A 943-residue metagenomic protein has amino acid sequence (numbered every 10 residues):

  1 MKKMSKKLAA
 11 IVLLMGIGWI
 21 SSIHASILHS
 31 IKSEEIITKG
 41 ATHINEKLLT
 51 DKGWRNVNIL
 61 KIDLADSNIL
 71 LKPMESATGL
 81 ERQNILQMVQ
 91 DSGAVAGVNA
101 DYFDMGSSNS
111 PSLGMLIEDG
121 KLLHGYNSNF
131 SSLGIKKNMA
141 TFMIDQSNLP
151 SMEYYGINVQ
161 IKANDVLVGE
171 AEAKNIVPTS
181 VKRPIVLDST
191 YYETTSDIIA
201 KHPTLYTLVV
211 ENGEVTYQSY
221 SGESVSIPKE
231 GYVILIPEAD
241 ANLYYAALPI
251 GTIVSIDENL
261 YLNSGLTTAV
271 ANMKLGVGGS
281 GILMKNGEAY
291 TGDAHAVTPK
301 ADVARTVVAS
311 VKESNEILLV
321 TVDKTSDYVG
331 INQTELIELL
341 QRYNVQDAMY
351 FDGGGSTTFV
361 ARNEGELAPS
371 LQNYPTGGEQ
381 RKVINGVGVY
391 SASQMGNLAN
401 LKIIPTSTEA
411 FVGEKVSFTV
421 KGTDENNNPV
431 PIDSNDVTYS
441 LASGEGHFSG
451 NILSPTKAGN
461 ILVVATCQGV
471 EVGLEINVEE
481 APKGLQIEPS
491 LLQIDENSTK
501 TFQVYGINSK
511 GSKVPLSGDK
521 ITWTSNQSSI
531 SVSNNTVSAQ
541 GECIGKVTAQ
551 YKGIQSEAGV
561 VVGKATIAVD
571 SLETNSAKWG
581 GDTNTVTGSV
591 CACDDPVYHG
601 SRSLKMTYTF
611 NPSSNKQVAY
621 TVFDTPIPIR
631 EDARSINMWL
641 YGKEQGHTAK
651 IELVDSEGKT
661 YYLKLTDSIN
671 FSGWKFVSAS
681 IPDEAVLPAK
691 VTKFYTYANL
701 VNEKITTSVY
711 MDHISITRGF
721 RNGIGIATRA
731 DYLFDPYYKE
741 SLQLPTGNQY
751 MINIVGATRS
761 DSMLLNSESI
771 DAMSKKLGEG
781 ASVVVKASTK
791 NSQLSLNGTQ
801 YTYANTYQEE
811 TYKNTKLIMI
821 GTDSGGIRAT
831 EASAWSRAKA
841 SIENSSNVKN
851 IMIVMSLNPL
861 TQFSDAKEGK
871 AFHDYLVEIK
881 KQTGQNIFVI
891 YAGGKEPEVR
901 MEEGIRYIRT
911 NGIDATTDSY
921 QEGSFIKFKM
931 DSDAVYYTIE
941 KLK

Functional and structural regions predicted by a protein language model:
S22-T566, L572: Gly/Ser/Thr/Pro-rich low-complexity, intrinsically disordered segments
R381-S393, P897-K943: Binuclear metal-dependent phosphoesterase catalytic core
V561-G588, F720-E740: Extracellular carbohydrate-recognition regions
D594-V618: Short carbohydrate-recognition loop motifs
F610-S635, E657-L665: Secreted extracellular polysaccharide-interacting domains
I636-M638, F676-T717, R721: Extracellular beta-strand ligand-recognition surfaces/modules
I724-N805, K867-Q885: Divalent metal-dependent phosphoesterase catalytic cores across multiple superfamilies
K776-L777, G826-E902: His/acidic metal-ligating clusters that form di-metal
